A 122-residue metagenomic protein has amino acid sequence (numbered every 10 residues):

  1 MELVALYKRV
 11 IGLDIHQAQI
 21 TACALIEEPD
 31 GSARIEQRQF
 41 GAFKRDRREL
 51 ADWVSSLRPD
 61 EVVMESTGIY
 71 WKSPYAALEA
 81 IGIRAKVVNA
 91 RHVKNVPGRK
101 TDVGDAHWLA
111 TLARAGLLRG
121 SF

Functional and structural regions predicted by a protein language model:
M1-F122: Phosphate- and other anionic-substrate recognition elements at nucleic-acid/protein interfaces
